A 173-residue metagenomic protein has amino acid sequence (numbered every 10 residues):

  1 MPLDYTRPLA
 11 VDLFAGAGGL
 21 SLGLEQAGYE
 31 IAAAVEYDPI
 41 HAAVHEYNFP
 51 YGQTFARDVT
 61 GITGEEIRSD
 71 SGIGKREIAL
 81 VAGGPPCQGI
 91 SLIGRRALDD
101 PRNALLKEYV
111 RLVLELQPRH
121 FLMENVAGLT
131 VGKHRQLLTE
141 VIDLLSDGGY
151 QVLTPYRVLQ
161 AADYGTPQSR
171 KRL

Functional and structural regions predicted by a protein language model:
M1-Y5: A short, basic/flexible loop-to-alpha-helix module at the beginning of a structural domain
A10-L20, V59, K75-I93, H120-N125: Conserved proline-anchored active-site loop of SAM-dependent methyltransferases that bridges a beta-strand
A17-Y29: Conserved SAM-binding loop of SAM-dependent methyltransferases across substrates and taxa, primarily the Class I
E25, A43-E46, I142, S146: Class I S-adenosyl-L-methionine
A34-V35: The conserved SAM/SAH-binding core of class I Rossmann-like methyltransferase domains, concentrating on the hydrophobic
D38-P39: Conserved SAM/SAH-binding beta-strand->alpha-helix loop
A43-K75: S-adenosyl-L-methionine
E65-E77, I90-L173: Class I S-adenosyl-L-methionine
